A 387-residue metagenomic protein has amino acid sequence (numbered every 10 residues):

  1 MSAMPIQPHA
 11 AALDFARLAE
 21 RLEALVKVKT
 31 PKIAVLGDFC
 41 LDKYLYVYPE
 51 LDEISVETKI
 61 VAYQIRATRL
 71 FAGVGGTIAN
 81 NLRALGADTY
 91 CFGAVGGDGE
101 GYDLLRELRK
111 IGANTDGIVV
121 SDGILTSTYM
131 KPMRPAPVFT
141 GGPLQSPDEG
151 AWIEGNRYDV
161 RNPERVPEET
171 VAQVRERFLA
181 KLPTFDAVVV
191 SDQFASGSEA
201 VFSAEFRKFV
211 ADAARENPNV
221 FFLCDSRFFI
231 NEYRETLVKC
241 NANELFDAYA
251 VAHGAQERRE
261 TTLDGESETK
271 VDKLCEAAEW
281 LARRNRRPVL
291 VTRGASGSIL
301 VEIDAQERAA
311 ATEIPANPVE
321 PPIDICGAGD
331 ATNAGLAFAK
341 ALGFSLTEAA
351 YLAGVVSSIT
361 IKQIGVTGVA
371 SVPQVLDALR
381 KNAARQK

Functional and structural regions predicted by a protein language model:
M1-E53, E57, Q64-P321, L342-F344 (+2 more regions): Ribokinase/PfkB-type carbohydrate-kinase core domain
A316-L336: Short glycine/threonine-rich catalytic loop with a Thr-x-Gly-x-Asp
